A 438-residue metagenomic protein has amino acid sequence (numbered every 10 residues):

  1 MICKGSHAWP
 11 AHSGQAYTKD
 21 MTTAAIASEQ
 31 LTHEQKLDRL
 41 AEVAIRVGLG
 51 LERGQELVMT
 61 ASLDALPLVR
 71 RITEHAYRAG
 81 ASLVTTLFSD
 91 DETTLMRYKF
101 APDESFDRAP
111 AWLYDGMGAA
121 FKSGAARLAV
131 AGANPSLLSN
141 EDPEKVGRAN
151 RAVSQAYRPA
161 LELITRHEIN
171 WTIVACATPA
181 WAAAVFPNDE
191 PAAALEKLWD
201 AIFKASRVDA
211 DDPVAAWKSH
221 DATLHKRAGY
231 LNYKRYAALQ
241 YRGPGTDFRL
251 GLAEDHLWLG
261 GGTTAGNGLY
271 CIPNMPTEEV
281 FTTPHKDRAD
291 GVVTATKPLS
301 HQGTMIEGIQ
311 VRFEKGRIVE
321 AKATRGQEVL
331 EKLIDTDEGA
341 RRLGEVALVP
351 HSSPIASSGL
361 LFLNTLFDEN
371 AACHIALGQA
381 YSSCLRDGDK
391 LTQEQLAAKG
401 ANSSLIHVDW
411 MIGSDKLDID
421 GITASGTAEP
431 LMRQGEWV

Functional and structural regions predicted by a protein language model:
H12-D20: Short, Lys/Arg-enriched N-terminal segments with co-localized hydrophobic residues within the first ~10-30 amino acids
T22-D290, E429, W437: Active-site bordering "gate/hinge" segments that shape substrate access to catalytic or cofactor-binding pockets
F281-T336: Long, well-ordered mid-to-C-terminal structural blocks that present hydrophobic/aromatic surfaces
R288-D290, I306-G308, K315-I318, R341-E345 (+3 more regions): Active-site lining segments that contact anionic ligands and/or coordinate catalytic metals
E320-D389: Dual-mode signal for accessory low-complexity, basic/Gly-rich regions
E394-V438: Extended hydrophobic packing segments that form well-structured cores
